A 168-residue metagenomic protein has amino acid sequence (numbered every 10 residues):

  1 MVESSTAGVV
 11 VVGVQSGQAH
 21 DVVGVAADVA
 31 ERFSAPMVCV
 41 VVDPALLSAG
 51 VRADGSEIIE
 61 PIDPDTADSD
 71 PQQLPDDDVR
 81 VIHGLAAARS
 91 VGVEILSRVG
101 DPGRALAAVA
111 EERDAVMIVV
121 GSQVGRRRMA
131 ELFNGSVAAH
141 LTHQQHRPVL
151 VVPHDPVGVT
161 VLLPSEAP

Functional and structural regions predicted by a protein language model:
M1-T6, Q18, G84-I118, P156-P168: Structural beta-alpha unit
V2-P64, Q144, A167-P168: Small/aliphatic-rich secondary-structure junction motif
V22-V23, A49-R52, A107-A108, A130-E131 (+1 more regions): Short, well-ordered secondary-structure micro-motifs
A35-P36, V91, A115, R147: Short glycine/serine/threonine/alanine-rich loop segments
V38-V40, E94-R98, L150: General small-molecule cofactor/ligand-binding pocket signal
I59-D77: A short acidic, glycine-rich active-site loop that binds or catalyzes chemistry on phosphate/adenosine moieties
E111, M117-H143, G158-V161: Glycine-rich, Arg-bearing micro-motifs that act as flexible, cationic patches
G121-S122, V149-H154: Short beta-strand elements of ligand-binding domains
